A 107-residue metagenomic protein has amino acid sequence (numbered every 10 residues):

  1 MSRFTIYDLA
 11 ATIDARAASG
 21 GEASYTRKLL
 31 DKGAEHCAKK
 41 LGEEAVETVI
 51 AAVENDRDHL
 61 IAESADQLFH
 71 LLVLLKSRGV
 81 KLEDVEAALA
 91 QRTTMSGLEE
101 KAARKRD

Functional and structural regions predicted by a protein language model:
M1-S64, L68-D107: Flexible "arm" and connector segments at domain edges
